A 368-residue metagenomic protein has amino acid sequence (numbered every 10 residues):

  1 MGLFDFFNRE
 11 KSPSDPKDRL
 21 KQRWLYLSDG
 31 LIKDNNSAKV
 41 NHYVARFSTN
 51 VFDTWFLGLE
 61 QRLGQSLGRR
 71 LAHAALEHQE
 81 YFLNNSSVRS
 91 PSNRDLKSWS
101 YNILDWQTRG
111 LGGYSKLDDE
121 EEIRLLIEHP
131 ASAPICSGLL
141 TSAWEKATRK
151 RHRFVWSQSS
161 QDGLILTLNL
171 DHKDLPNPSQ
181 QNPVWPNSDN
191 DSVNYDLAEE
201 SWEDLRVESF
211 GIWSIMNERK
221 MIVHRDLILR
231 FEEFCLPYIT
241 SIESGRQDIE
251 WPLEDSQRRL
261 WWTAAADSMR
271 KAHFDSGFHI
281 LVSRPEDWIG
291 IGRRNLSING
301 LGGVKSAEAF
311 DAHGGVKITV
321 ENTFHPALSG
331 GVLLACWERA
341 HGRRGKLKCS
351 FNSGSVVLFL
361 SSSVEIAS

Functional and structural regions predicted by a protein language model:
G2-A131, W156-T319, F324, S363-S368: N-terminal accessory segment detector
Q107-L111, A147-R151, S297-G302, E338-R344: Short secondary-structure junctions
L126, R149-L170, G342-L360: A short amphipathic beta-strand at an alpha->beta junction
P130-T148, A327, L334: Extended, Lys/Arg-enriched charged tracts that mediate electrostatic binding to polyanionic substrates
T141, W156, Q180-V184, L334 (+1 more regions): Generic preference for flexible, low-structure residues
A143-A147, V184-D189, C336-A340: Short, low-complexity, polar/charged sequence segments that are solvent-exposed and flexible
E321-S368: C-terminal structured interaction module
